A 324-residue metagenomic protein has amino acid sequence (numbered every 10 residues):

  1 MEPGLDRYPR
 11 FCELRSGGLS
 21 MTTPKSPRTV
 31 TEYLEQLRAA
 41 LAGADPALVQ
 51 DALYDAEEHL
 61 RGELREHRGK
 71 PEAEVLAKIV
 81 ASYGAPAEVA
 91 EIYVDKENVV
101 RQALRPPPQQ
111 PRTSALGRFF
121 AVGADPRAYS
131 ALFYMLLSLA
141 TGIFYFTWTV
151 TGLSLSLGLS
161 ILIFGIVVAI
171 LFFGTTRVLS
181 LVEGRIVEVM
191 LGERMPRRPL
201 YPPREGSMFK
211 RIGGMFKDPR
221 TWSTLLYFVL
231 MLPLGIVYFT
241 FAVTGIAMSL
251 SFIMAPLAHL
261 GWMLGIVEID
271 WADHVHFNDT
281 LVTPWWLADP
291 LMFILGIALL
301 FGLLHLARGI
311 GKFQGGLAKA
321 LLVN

Functional and structural regions predicted by a protein language model:
D6-S20: Short, Lys/Arg-enriched N-terminal segments with co-localized hydrophobic residues within the first ~10-30 amino acids
E13, T22-T23, R65-Y134, M195-R220: Cytosolic juxtamembrane regions of integral membrane proteins
T22-L53, E63: N-terminal leader/propeptide segments of preproteins
A52-E66, V80: Amphipathic alpha-helical segments that form the core helices of the histone-fold
V122-L153, I186, R211-I246, I253 (+2 more regions): Short, structured motif recognition centered on aromatic/hydrophobic residues
S156-G192, I297-H305: Hydrophobic alpha-helical membrane-embedded segments
I253-P284: Membrane-interfacial helical/loop segments at transmembrane boundaries in membrane proteins
H276-D289, A298-N324: Cytosolic/matrix-facing juxtamembrane and C-terminal tails of multi-pass cellular membrane proteins
